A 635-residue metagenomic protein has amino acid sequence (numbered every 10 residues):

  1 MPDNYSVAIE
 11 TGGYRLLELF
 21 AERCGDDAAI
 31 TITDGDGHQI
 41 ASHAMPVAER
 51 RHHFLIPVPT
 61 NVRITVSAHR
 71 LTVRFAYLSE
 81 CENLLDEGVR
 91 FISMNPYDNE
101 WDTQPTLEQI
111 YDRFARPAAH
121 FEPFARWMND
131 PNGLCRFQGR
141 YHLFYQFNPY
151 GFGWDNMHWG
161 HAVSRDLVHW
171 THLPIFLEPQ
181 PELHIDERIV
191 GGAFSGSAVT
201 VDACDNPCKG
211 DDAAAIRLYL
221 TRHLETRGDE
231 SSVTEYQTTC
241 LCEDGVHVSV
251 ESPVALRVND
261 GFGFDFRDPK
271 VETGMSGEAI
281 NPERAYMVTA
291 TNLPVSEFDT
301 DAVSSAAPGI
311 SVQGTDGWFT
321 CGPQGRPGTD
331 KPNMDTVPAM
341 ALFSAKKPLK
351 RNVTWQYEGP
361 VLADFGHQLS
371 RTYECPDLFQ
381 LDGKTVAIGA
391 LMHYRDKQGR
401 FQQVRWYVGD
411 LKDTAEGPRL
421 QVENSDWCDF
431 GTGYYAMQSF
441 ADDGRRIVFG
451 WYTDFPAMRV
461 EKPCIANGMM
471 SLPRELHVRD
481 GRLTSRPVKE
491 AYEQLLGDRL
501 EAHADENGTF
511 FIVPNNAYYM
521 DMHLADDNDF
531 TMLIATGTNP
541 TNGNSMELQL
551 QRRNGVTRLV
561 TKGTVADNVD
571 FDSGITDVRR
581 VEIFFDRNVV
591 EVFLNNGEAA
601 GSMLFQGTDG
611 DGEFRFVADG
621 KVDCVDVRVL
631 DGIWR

Functional and structural regions predicted by a protein language model:
P2-D268, E272-Q368, D382-F430, Y452-E501 (+4 more regions): Beta-rich carbohydrate-recognition and catalytic domains
E10-G13, F511-N516, F571-D577: Extracellular/lumenal carbohydrate-interaction signature centered on repeated Trp-anchored short motifs
R15, D26-I30, N528-T531, R579 (+2 more regions): Short beta-strand/loop motifs in extracellular/secreted proteins, especially within beta-sandwich accessory domains
P59-R63, V578, D609-D611: Extracellular Ig-like/FN3 beta-sandwich strand-entry sites
L378, M520-M522, D577-L594: Short tryptophan-centered beta-strand motifs in secreted/extracellular beta-sheet-rich domains of glycan-recognition
G409, D609-R635: Ligand-recognition surfaces built from glycine- and aromatic
L500-R558: Secretory/extracellular carbohydrate-interaction modules and structurally similar beta-sandwich "look-alikes"
V560-R580: Short, aromatic/His-centered strand-loop micro-motif at the edge of beta-sheets
